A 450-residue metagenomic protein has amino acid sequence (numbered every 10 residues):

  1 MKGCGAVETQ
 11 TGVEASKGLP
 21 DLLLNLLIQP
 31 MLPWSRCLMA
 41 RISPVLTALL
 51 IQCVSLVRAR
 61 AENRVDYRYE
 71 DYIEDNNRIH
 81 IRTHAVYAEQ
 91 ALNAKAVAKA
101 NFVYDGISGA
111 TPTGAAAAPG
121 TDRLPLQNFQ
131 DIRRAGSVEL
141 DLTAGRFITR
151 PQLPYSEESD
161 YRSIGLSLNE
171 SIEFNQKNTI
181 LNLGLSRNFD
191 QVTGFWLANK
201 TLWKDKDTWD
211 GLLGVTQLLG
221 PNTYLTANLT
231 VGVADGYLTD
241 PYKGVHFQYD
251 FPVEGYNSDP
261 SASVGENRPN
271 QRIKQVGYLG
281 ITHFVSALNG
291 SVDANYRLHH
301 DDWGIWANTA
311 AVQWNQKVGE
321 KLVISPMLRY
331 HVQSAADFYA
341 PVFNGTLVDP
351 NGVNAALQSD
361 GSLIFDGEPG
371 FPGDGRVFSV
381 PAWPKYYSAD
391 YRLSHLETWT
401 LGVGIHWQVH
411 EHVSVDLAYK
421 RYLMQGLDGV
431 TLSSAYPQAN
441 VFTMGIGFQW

Functional and structural regions predicted by a protein language model:
M1-E62: Cleavable N-terminal export/targeting peptides
A61-Y69, A116-G120, A144-R150, D190-L197 (+5 more regions): Flexible, solvent-exposed coil segments and beta strand-coil junctions, predominantly the extracellular/periplasmic
N63-V65, A96-A98, R146-P151, Q176-L181 (+5 more regions): Repeated loop/turn-to-beta-strand initiation elements of outer-membrane beta-barrel proteins
Y69-D75, Y104-S108, A144-R146, Y155-S159 (+9 more regions): Transmembrane beta-strands of outer-membrane beta-barrel pores
R78-T83, N101, T111-A116, P154 (+8 more regions): Outer-membrane beta-barrel translocator domains and adjoining extracellular loop/strand segments of Gram-negative
V86-Q90, V138-L142, L168-I172, L213-Q217 (+5 more regions): Residues on the lipid-exposed face of transmembrane beta-strands in outer-membrane beta-barrel proteins
A117-L126, G232-A234, L238-G280, H300-T309 (+3 more regions): Outer membrane beta-barrel transmembrane domains
N222, P437-W450: Outer-membrane beta-barrel "beta-signal"
